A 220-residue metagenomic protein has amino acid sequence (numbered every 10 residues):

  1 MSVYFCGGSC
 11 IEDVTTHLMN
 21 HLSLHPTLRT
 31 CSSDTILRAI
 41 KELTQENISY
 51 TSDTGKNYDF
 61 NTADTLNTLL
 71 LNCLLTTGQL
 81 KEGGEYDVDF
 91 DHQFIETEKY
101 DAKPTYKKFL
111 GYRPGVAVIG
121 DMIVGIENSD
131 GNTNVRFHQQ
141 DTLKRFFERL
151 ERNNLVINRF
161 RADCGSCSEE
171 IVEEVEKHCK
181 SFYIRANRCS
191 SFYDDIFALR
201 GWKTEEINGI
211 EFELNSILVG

Functional and structural regions predicted by a protein language model:
S2, C6-E12: Short capping segments at the starts of secondary-structure elements
C10-P26: DNA-recognition alpha helix
V14, L28-I36, Y86-F94, D121 (+2 more regions): Short, conserved catalytic/metal-binding motifs centered on acidic residues
I40-V116: Active-site-proximal, Lys/Arg-enriched surface segment that forms a nucleic-acid-binding/basic interface patch
I48, S52, E98-P104, V124-N128 (+3 more regions): Short acidic, glycine/serine/threonine-rich loops at helix termini
K107-N153: Electropositive, glycine- and tryptophan-enriched low-complexity nucleic-acid-binding patches
R136-D194: Domain-level cores of phosphate- or acyl-group-handling catalytic modules
S181-G220: An anionic, glycine-rich sequence signature occurring as long contiguous blocks
